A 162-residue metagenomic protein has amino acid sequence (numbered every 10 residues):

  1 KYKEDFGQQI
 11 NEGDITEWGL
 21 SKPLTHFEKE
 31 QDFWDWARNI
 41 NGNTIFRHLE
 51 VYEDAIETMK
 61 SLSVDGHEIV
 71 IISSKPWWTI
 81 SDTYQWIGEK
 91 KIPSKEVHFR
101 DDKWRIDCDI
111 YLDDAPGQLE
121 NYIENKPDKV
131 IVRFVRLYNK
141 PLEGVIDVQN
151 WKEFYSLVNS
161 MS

Functional and structural regions predicted by a protein language model:
K1-Q31, D35: Active-site neighborhood of HAD-like aspartate-dependent phosphohydrolases
W36-T44: Short glycine/proline- and acidic residue-enriched helix-loop micro-motifs that form flexible lids or anion-recognition
N43-V70, W77-S81: Short, acidic loop-to-helix structural element flanking the phosphoryl-transfer center in phosphate-processing enzymes
E68-I69, S94, K129-I131: Hydrophobic anchor at the start of a short beta-strand that flanks the dinucleotide cofactor-binding loop
I72-N125: Substrate-recognition "cap/lid" segment bordering the active-site pocket of phosphatases
W86-R100, G144-S162: Structural recognition of alpha->loop->beta junctions
L112-K152: Acidic, Mg2+-coordinating phosphoryl-transfer loop and its flanking beta/alpha structural elements, shared across
